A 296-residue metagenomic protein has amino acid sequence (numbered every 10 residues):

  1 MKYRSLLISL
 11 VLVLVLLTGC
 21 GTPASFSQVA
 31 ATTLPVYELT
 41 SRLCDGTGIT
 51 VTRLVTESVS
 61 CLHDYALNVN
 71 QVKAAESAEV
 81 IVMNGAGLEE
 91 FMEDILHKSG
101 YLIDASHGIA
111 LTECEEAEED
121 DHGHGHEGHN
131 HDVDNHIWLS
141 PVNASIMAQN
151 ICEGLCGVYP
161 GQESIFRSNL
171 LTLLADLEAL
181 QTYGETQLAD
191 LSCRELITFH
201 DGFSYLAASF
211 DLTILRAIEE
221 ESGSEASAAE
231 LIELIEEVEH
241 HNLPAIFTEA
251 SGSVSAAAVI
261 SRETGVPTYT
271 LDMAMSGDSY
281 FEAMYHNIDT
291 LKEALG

Functional and structural regions predicted by a protein language model:
M1-L7: Bacterial N-terminal signal peptides that target proteins for export
I8-T18: Bacterial N-terminal signal peptides
G19-G296: Extracytoplasmic metal-acquisition and chelation regions
